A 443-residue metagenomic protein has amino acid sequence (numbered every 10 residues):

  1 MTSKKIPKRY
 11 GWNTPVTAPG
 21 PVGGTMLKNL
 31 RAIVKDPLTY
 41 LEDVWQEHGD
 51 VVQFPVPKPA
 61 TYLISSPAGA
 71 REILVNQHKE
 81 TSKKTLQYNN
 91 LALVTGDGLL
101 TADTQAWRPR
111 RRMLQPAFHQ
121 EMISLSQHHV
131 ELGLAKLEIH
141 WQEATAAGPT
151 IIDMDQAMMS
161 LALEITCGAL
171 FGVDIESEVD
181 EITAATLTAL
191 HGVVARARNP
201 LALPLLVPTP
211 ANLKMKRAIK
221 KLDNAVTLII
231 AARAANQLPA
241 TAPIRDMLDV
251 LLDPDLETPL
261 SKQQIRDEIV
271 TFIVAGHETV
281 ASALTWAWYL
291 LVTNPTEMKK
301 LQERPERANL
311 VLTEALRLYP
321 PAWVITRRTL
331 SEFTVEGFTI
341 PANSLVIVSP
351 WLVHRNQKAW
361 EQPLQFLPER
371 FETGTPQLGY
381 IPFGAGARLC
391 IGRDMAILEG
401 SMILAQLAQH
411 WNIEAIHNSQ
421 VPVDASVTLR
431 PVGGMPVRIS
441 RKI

Functional and structural regions predicted by a protein language model:
T2-A18, S82-Y88, A106, M122-S282: Cytochrome P450 heme-thiolate monooxygenase catalytic core
T2-Q105, P109, H128-K136, E176-S177 (+2 more regions): N-terminal membrane-proximal hinge/A-helix region immediately C-terminal to the signal-anchor transmembrane segment
Y10, T14, W45, L134 (+4 more regions): Cytochrome P450 proximal C-terminal region
N29-G49, N224, P305-E336, Q357: Conserved cytochrome P450 K-helix E-x-x-R motif and the immediately C-terminal K′/meander segment
T279-Q302, D394-W411: Cytochrome P450 catalytic-core helices
V348-G374: Conserved cytochrome P450 K-helix/beta-meander segment immediately N-terminal to the heme-binding cysteine loop
